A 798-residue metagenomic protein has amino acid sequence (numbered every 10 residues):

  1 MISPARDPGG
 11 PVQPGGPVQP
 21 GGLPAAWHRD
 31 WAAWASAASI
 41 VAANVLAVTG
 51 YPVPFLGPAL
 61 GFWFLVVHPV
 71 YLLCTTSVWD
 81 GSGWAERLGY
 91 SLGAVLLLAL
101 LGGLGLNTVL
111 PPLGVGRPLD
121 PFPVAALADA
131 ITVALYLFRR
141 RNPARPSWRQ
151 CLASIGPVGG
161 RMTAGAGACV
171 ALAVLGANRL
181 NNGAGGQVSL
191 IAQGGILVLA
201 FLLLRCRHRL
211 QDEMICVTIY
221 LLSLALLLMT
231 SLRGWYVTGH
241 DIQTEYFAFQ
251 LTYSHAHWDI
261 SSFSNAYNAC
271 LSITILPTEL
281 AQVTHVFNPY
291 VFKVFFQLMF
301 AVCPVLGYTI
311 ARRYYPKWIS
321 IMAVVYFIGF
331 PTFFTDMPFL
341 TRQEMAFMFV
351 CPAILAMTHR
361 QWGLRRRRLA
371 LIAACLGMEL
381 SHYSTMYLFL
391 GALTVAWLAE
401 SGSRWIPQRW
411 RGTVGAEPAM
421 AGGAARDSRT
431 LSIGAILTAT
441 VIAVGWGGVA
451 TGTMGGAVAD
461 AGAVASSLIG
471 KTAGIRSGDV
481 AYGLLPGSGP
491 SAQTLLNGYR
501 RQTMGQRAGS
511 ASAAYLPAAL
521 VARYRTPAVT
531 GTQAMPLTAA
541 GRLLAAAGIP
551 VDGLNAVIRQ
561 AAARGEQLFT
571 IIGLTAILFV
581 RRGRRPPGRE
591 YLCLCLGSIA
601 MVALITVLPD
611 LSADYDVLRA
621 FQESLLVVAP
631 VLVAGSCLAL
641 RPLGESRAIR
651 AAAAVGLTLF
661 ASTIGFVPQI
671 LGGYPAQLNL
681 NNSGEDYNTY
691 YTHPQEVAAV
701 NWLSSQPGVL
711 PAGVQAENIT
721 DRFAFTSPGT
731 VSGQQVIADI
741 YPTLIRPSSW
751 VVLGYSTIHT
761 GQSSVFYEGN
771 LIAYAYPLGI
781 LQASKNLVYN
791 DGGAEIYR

Functional and structural regions predicted by a protein language model:
M1-V12, Q19-E213: Membrane-embedded, hydrophobic transmembrane alpha-helices
A35-N44, M214-L224, L371, T570-G573 (+2 more regions): Transmembrane alpha-helix segments characteristic of polytopic inner-membrane glycan-assembly/cell-envelope
F55, G61, N182-A184, L203-V217 (+4 more regions): Active-site lumenal/periplasmic loops and adjacent helix-entry segments of GT-C-fold, multi-pass membrane
F62, V66, V188-G195, Q343 (+3 more regions): Hydrophobic/aromatic-rich transmembrane helices and adjacent perimembrane loops
C74-Y90, L137-P146, H208, H359-R367 (+2 more regions): Membrane-interface junctions at the ends of membrane-embedded or membrane-associated helices
S91-N107, T132, L172, T218-L227 (+6 more regions): Membrane-embedded helix bundles of polyisoprenyl
S154-I155, R205-R209, L364-R365, P407-L431 (+3 more regions): Membrane-interface helix-loop-helix junctions at transmembrane boundaries of multi-pass membrane enzymes, predominantly
Q297, R313, G455-P527, T532 (+5 more regions): Extracytoplasmic
